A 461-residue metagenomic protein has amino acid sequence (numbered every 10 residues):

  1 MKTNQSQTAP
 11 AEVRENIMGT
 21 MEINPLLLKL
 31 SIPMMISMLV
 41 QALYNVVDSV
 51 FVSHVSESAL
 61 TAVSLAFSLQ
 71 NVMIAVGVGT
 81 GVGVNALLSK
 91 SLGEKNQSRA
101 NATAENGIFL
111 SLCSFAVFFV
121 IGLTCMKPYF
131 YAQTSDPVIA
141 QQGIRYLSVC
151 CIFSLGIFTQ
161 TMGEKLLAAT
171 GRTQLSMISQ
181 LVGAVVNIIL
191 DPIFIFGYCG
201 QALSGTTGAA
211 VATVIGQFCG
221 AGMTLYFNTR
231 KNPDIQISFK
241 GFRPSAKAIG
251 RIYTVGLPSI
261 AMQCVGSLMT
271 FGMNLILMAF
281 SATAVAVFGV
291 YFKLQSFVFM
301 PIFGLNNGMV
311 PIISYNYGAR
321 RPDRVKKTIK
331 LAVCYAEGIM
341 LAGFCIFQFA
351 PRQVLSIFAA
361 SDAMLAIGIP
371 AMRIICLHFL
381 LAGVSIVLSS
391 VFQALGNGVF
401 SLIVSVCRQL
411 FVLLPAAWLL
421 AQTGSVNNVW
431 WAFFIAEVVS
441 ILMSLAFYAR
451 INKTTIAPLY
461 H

Functional and structural regions predicted by a protein language model:
M1-S31, L88-L155, Q201-L257, I313-H378 (+1 more regions): Short alpha-helical transmembrane segments in multi-pass integral membrane proteins
T20, N24-L43, V47, L69-V76 (+6 more regions): Residue-level signal for short hydrophobic patches within transmembrane helices of multi-pass membrane transporters
K29-D48, V149, Q160, G183 (+5 more regions): Transmembrane helical elements of multi-pass membrane transporters/channels
L39, L43-T61, F130-P137, I193-S204 (+5 more regions): Helix-terminus/linker motif at the lipid-water interface of multi-pass membrane proteins
L60-V120, I157-S176, V287-P351, A382-V404: Small-residue-rich hydrophobic transmembrane alpha-helices
V72-A75, F119, N187-P192, A221-L225 (+4 more regions): Hydrophobic transmembrane alpha-helices of multi-pass small-molecule transporters
G81, C150-A168, S176-A184, A209-T224 (+4 more regions): Short runs within selected transmembrane alpha-helices of multi-pass transporters and secretion channels
G122, K165, D191, I195 (+7 more regions): Structural signal for membrane-spanning alpha-helices in multi-pass inner-membrane proteins, emphasizing helix cores
